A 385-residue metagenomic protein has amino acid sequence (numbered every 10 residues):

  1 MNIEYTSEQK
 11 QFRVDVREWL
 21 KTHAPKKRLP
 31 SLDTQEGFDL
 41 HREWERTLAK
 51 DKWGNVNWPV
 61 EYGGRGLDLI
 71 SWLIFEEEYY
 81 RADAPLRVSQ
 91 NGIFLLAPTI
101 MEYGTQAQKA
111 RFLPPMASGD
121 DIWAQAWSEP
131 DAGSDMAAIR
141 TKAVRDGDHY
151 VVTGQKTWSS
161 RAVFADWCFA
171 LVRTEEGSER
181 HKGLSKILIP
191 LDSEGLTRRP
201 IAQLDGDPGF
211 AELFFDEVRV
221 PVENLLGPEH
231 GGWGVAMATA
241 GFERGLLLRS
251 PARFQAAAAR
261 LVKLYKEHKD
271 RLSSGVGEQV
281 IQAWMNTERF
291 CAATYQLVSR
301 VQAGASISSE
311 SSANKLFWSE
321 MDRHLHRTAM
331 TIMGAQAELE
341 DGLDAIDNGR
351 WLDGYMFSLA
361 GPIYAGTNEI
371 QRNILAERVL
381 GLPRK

Functional and structural regions predicted by a protein language model:
N2, I70, I74-F75, L95 (+3 more regions): Glycine-rich phosphate/cofactor-binding loops in nucleotide/flavin-utilizing enzymes
I3, S7, L196-A292, G361 (+1 more regions): Glycine-rich beta->alpha junctions and the first turn(s) of the following alpha-helix
R28-Q35, K266, D270, S274-G277 (+1 more regions): C-terminal helix-coil-helix/basic helical segment that borders enzyme active sites and/or dimer interfaces and provides
A49-A110, P114-D120, R161-W167, T287 (+3 more regions): Internal helix-loop-helix
G119-W127, L171: A short, Trp-centered hydrophobic/proline-enriched beta-strand micro-motif
A132, T157-A162, L204-D205, A360-T367: Glycine-rich phosphate/pyrophosphate-binding beta-alpha loops
T141-V144: A structural signal for short hydrophobic beta-strand segments in well-ordered beta-sheet cores
D148-H149, T153-R199: A short core secondary-structure module
